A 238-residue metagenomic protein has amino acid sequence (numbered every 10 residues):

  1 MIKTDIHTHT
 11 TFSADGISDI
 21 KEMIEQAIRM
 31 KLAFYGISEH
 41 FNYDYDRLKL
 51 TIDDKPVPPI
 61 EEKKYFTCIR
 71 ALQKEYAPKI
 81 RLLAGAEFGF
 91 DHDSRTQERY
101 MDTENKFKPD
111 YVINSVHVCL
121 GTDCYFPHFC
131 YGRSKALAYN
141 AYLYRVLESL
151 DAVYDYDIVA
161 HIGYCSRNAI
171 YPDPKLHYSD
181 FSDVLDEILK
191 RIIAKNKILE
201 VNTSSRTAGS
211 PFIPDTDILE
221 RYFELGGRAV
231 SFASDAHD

Functional and structural regions predicted by a protein language model:
M1-R95, K106, N168-S179, A233 (+1 more regions): An N-terminally biased module of ancient metal coordination in phosphate/nucleic-acid-related enzymes
I2-D5, F34, R81-G85, D110-I113 (+3 more regions): Structural preference for beta-strand elements that scaffold enzyme active sites
M23-I24, K63-R70, Y100, V146 (+2 more regions): Generic structural signal for well-ordered alpha-helices, preferentially at hydrophobic/aromatic core positions
Y100, E104-K106: Short, low-complexity, polybasic intrinsically disordered segments
K106-P109, N114-L225: Domain-core and long-helix interface of multi-subunit machines
